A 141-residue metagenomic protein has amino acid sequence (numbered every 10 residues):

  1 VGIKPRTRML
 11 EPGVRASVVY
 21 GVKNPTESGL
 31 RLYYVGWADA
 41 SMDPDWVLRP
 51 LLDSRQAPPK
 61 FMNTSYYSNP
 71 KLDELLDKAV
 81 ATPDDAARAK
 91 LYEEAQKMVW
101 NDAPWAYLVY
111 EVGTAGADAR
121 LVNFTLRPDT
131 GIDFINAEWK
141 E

Functional and structural regions predicted by a protein language model:
V1-E11, P59, K71-E74, K78 (+1 more regions): A local structural motif
V1-Q56: Periplasmic binding protein-like
K4, M42, F61, D102 (+1 more regions): A generic, residue-level signal for flexible/boundary positions that often mark functional hotspots
A16, D45, R49, T64 (+3 more regions): Extracytoplasmic/secreted envelope proteins and their assembly/folding machinery, especially bacterial periplasmic
Y20-S28, R49-D77, Y110-E141: Short, solvent-exposed loop/beta-turn-alpha elements that line the ligand-binding surface or hinge of extracytoplasmic
T26-G36, T82-A119: Bilobed periplasmic-binding protein-like "clamshell/Venus-flytrap" ligand-binding domains
A38, M62-S65, D85: Hydrophobic alpha-helical scaffolding
